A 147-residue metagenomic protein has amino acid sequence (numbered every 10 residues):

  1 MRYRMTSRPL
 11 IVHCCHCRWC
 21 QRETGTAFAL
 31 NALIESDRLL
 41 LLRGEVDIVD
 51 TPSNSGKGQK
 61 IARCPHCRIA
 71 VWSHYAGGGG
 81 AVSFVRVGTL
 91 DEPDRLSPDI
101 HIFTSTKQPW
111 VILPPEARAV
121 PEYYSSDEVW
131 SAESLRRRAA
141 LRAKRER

Functional and structural regions predicted by a protein language model:
M1-R147: A short Gly-Trp-Pro
